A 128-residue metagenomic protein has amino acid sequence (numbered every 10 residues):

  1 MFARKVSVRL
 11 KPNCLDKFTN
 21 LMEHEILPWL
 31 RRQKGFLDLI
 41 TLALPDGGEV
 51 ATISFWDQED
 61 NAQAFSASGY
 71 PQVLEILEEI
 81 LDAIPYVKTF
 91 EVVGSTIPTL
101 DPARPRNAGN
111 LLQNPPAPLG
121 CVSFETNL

Functional and structural regions predicted by a protein language model:
M1-F2, V8-K11, L37-G47, L74-L128: Glycine-rich beta-strand-turn "strand-cap" elements at beta-sheet edges
A3, E23, W29-R32, Q58 (+1 more regions): Preference for short coil/turn "hinge" residues that link or interrupt alpha-helices
S7-P12, S54-D57: Short beta-strand-to-loop capping motifs
L10-D38, G69-E75, E125: Short amphipathic alpha-helical segments
D16, Q58-S68: Short amphipathic alpha-helices within nucleic acid-binding modules
F55-W56, A67-G69, P102-R104: Short, glycine/charged-enriched secondary-structure capping and boundary segments
